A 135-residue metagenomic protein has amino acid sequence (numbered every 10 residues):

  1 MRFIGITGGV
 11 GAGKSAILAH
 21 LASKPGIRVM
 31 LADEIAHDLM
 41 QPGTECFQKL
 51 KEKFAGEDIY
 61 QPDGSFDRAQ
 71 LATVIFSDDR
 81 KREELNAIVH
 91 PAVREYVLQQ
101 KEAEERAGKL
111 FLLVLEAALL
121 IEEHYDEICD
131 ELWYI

Functional and structural regions predicted by a protein language model:
I4-I6: Hydrophobic anchor at the beta1->P-loop junction of P-loop NTPases
G8, H20: The Walker A (P-loop) glycine that initiates the GxxxxGKT/S ATP-binding motif of P-loop NTPases
A12: ATP-binding Walker
S15: Walker A/P-loop
I27-M40: Short beta-strand-centered segment that lines the nucleotide-binding/catalytic pocket of NTP-utilizing
H37-F111: ATP-dependent small-molecule kinase phosphotransfer cores that center on conserved nucleotide phosphate-binding segments
L98-R106, L110-I135: ATP-dependent NMP and nucleoside kinases share a basic, alpha-helical "lid"
